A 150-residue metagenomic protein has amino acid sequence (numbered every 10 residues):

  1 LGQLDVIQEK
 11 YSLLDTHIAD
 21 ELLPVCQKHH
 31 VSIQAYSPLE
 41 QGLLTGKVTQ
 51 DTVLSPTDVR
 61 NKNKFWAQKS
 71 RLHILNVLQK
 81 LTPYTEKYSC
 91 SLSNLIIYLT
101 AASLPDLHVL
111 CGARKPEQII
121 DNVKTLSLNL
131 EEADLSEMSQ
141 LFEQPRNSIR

Functional and structural regions predicted by a protein language model:
L1-P145, I149: Beta/alpha (TIM)-barrel catalytic core signal, keyed to glycine-rich beta->alpha loops juxtaposed to Asp/Glu that bind
